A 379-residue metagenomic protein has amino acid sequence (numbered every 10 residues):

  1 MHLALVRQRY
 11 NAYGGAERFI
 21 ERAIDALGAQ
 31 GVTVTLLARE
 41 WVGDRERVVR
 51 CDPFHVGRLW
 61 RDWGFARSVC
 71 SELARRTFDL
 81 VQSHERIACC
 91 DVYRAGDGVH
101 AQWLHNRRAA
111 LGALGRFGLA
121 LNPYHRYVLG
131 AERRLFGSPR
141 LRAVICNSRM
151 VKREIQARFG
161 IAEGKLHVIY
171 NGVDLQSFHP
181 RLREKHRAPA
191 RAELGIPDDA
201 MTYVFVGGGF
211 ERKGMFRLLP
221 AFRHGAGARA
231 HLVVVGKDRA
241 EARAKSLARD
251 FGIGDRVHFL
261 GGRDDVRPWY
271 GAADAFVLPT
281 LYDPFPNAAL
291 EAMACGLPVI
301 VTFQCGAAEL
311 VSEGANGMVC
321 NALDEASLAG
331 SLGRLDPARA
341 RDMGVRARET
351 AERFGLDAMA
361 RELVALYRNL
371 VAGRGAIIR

Functional and structural regions predicted by a protein language model:
E17-R22, M201-H224, R239-A242: A conserved mid-protein helix/loop that constitutes part of the nucleotide-sugar donor-binding site
R39-W41, V206-F210, R229-K245: Glycosyltransferase donor-sugar binding loop
A131-V168, V173-P180: A short, active-site helix/loop in glycosyltransferases that binds the activated sugar's phosphate group
Q156, V173-A192, D199, P268: Acidic anion/phosphate-binding donor-loop and adjacent secondary structure in glycosyltransferase catalytic cores
P189-A192, R341-R353, A365: A short, well-ordered alpha-helix in the C-terminal region of glycosyltransferases
G262, L281: Aromatic "clamp/platform" in nucleotide-sugar-dependent glycosyltransferases that forms part of the donor/acceptor
P298-V301, V311: Short hydrophobic beta-strand element within catalytic cores of glycosyltransferases and related nucleotide-activated
E313-G314, M318-D324, G333-A338: Conserved acidic donor-binding segment of nucleotide-sugar-dependent glycosyltransferases
